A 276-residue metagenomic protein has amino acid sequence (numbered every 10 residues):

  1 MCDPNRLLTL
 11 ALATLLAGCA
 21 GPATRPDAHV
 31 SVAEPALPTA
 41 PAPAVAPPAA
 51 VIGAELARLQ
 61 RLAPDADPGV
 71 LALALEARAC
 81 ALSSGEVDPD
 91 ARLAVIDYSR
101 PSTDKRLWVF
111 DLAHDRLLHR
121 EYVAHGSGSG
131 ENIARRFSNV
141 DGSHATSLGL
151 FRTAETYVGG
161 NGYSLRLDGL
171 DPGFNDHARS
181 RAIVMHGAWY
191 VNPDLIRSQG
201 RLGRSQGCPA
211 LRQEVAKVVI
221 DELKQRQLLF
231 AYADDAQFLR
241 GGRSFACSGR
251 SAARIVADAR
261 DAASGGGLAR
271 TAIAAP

Functional and structural regions predicted by a protein language model:
M1-L8: Bacterial N-terminal signal peptides that target proteins for export
C2, A134-P276: Exported/periplasmic cell-wall-interacting domains
C19-P22: N-terminal Sec signal peptide cleavage junction
H29-L73: N-terminal low-complexity, Pro/Thr/Ser-rich intrinsically disordered segments that act as propeptides or flexible
L73-Y98, T103-R106, I133-N139: N-terminal post-signal-peptidase region of extra-cytosolic proteins
I96-S102, H114, A188, Y232-D235: Short, flexible beta-strand-to-coil junctions
S102-F110, D115-D141: Glycine-rich catalytic cores of cysteine/serine-nucleophile enzymes that process amide/ester linkages in cell-envelope
